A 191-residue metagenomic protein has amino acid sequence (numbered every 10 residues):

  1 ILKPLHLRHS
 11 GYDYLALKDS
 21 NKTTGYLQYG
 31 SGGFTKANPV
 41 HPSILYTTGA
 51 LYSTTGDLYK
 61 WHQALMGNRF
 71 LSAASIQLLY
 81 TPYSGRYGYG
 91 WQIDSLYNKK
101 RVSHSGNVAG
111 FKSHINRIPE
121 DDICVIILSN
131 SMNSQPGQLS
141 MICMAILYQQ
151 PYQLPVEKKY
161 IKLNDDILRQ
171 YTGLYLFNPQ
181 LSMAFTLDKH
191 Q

Functional and structural regions predicted by a protein language model:
I1-G25, F70, A74: Active-site helix/loop module of the DD-peptidase/beta-lactamase fold, centered on the serine-lysine SxxK catalytic
K3, G32-Q191: Catalytic loop of the DD-peptidase/beta-lactamase superfamily, centered on the K-T-G motif and neighboring
L15-K18, Y29-T35: Short, structured secondary-structure boundary patches
G25-Y26, L58: Extended amphipathic secondary-structure runs
Y26-L27, Q191: Short polybasic amphipathic segments
